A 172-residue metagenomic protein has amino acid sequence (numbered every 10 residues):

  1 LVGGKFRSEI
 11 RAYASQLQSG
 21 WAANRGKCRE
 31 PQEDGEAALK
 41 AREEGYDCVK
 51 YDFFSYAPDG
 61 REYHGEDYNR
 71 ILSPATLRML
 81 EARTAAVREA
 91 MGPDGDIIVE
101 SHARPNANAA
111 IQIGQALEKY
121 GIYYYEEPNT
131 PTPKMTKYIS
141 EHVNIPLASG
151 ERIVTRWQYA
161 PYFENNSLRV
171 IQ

Functional and structural regions predicted by a protein language model:
L1: Metal- or metallocofactor-binding catalytic centers and their adjacent structured scaffolds across diverse enzyme
K5, S19, V154: Residue-level detector of flexible, active-site-proximal loop/helix-junction positions within diverse enzyme catalytic
K5-A12, A90-E100, S140-G150: Short beta-strand/loop segments at the ligand-binding rim of alpha/beta enzyme cores
F6, F53-F54, Y138, F163: Phenylalanine-focused residue identity feature
A14-P133, K137: Metal-dependent enolase-superfamily TIM-barrel catalytic cores that perform enediolate-based chemistry
G45, Q115-Y123, S140-A148, F163-I171: Glycine-enriched alpha-helix->loop->beta-strand junction motifs that scaffold or abut catalytic
A107-Q115, V154-N166: Catalytic cores of alpha/beta
E126-E127, S149-E151: Thr-Gly-centered strand-to-loop micro-motif
